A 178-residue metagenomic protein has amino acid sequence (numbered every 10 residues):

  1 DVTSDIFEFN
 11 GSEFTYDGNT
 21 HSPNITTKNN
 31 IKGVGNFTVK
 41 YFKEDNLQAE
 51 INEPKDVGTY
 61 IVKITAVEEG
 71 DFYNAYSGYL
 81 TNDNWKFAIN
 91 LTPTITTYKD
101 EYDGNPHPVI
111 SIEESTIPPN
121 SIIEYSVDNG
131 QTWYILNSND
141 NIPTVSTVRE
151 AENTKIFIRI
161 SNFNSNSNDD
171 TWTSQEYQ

Functional and structural regions predicted by a protein language model:
D1-Q178: Solvent-exposed beta-strand/loop surfaces, strongest in extracytoplasmic domains of secreted and cell-surface proteins
